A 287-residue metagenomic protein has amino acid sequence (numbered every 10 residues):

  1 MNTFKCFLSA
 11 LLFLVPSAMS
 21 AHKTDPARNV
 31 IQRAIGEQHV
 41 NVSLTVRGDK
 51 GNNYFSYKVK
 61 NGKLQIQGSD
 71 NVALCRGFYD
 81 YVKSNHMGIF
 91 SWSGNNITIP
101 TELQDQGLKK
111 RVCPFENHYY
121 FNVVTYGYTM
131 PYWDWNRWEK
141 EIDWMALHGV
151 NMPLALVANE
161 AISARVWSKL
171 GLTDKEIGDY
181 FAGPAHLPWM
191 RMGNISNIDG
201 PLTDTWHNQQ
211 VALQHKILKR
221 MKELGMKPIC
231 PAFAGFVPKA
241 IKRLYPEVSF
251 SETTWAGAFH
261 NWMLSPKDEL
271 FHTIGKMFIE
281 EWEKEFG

Functional and structural regions predicted by a protein language model:
M1-K23: Bacterial Sec-dependent N-terminal signal peptides
H22-E37: Short N-terminal segments immediately surrounding and downstream of signal-peptide cleavage
A34, T45-G51, K60-V72, R76 (+4 more regions): Aromatic-lined carbohydrate-binding surfaces of glycoside hydrolases
Q38-S43: Extracytoplasmic soluble-region selector
D80-Y81: Short Gly/aromatic-enriched secondary-structure transition segments
F90-G94: Glycine/proline-rich low-complexity spacer/linker segments in large multi-domain proteins
